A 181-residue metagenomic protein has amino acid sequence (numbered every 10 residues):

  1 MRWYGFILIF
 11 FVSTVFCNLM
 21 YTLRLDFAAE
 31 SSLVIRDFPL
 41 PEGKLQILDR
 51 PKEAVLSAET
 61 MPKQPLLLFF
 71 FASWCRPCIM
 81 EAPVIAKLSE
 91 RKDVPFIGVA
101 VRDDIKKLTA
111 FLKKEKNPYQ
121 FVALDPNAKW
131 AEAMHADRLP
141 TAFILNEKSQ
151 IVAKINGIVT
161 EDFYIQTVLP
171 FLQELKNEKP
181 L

Functional and structural regions predicted by a protein language model:
M1-L48: N-terminal targeting signals for export/organelle localization
E42-L66: A short beta-strand-turn-helix
Q64-L66, F70-W74, R138: Short pre-active-site segment immediately N-terminal to redox-active cysteine/selenocysteine motifs in thiol-based
L67-L68, F96, A142: Hydrophobic beta-strand anchors of alpha/beta hydrolase catalytic cores
F70-K87: Conserved redox-active cysteine motifs that mediate thiol-disulfide chemistry, especially di-cysteine Cys-X(1-2)-Cys
E90, P95-N127: Conserved segment of the thioredoxin-like fold in thiol-based oxidoreductases
K113-P118, D125-K176: Thiol/disulfide oxidoreductase modules built on the thioredoxin-like
K179-L181: Short, solvent-exposed mixed-charge patches
